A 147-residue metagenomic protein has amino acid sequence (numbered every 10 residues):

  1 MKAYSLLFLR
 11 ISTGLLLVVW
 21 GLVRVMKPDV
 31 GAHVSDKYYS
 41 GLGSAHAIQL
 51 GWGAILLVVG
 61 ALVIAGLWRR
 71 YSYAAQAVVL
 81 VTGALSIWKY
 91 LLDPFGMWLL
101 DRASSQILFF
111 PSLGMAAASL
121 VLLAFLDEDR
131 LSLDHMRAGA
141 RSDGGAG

Functional and structural regions predicted by a protein language model:
M1-V30, V34, G43-V58, A65-G147: Extended, low-polarity transmembrane helix blocks
D36-Y38: Membrane-interface interhelical loops and short amphipathic "cap" helices that link adjacent transmembrane segments
